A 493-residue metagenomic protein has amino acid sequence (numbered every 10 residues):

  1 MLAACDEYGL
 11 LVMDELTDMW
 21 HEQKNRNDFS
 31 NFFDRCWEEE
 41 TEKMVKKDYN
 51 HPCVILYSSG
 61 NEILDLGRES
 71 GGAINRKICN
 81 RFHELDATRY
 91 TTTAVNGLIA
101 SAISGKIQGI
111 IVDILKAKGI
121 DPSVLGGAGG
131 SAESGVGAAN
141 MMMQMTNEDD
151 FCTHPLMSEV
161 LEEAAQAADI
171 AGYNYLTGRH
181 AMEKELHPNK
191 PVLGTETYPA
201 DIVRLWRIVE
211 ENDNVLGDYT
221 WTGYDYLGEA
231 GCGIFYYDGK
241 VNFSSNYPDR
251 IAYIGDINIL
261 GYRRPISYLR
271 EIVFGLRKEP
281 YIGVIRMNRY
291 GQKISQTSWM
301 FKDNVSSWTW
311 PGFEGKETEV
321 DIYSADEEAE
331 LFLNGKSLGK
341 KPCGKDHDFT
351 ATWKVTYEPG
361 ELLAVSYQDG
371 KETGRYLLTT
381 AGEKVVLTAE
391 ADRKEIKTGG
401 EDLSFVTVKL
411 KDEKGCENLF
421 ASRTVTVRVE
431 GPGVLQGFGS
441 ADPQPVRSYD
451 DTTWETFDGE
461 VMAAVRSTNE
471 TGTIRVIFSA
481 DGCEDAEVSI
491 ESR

Functional and structural regions predicted by a protein language model:
M1-D34, I74-R89: Aromatic-lined substrate-binding rim segments of carbohydrate-active enzymes
T41-R68, V160: Active-site groove signature of glycoside hydrolases
I55-Y57, C79-E84, T91-E401, E413-E417: Substrate-binding clefts and catalytic carboxylate motifs of secreted carbohydrate-active enzymes
K341, V385-T388, R428-Q444: Short aromatic-acidic-glycine turn motif
A351-Y357, D450-N469: Short, hydrophobic beta-strand segments
R375-G382, C483-R493: Short beta-strand elements
G400-V406, G472: Short, solvent-exposed loop/turn segments enriched in Ser/Thr/Gly
